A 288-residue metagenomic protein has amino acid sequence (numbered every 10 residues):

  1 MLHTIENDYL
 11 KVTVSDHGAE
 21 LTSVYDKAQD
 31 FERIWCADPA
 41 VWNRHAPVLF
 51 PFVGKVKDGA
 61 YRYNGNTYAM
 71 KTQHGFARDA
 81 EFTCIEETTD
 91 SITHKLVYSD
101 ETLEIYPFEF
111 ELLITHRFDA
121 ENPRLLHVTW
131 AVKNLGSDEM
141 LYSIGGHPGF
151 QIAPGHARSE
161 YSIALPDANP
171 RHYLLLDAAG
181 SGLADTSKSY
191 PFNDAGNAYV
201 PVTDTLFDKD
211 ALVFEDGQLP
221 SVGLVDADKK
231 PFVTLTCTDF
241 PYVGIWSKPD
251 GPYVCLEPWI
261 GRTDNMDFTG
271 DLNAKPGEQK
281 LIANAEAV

Functional and structural regions predicted by a protein language model:
M1-D8: Short, Gly/Pro- and small/polar-rich lid/capping loops
H3, I92-H94, L112-I114, L126-V128 (+4 more regions): Hydrophobic residues positioned within well-ordered beta-strands of beta-sheet architectures
K11-A69: Acidic-aromatic substrate-binding/catalytic surfaces of carbohydrate-active enzymes
V14, Y61-M70, W130, G277-V288: Short Pro-Gly-centered flexible turn/kink motifs
N66-T67, K71-N122: Extended, loop-rich substrate-binding clefts of extracytoplasmic carbohydrate-active enzymes
Q73-E86, A195-P276: Acidic/His-leaning functional-site neighborhoods
Y98-G155: Acidic, contiguous internal or C-terminal segments within carbohydrate-active enzymes that form a structured patch used
E139-L141, G149-I152, H156-C237: Active-site/ligand-binding surface loops and adjacent short beta/alpha elements that line catalytic pockets across
